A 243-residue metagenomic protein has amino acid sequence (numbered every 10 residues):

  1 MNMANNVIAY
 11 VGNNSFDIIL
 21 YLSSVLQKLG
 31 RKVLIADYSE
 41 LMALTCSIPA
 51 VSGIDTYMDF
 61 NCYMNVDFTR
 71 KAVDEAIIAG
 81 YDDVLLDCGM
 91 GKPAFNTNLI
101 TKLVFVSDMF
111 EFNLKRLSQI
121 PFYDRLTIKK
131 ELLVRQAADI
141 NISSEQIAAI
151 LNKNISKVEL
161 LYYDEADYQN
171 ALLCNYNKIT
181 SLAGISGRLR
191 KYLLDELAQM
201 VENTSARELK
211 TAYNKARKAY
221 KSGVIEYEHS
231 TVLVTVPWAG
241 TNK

Functional and structural regions predicted by a protein language model:
N2-D17, K32-A94, N98, Y168-L173: P-loop/Walker-type NTP enzyme "switch/lid" segment
I18, L41-C46, N113, A138-I147: Short, charged/polar "capping" segments at the starts of alpha-helices and the immediately preceding loops
S23, Q27-K28: Gly/Ala-rich phosphate-binding loop of Rossmann-like dinucleotide-binding domains, activating on the conserved
R31-L34, V84, L103, K129-E131: Hydrophobic anchor at the start of a short beta-strand that flanks the dinucleotide cofactor-binding loop
T97-L99, P121-K129: Short, conserved loop/helix-junction motifs that constitute active-site signature segments in enzyme catalytic cores
I100-S118, I140: Conserved Switch II/interswitch segment of TRAFAC-class P-loop GTPases
A137-Q199: Beta-strand-loop-alpha "switch" segments that mediate conformational coupling across diverse proteins
A171-K243: NTP-binding/hydrolysis catalytic cores, primarily Walker-type P-loop NTPases
